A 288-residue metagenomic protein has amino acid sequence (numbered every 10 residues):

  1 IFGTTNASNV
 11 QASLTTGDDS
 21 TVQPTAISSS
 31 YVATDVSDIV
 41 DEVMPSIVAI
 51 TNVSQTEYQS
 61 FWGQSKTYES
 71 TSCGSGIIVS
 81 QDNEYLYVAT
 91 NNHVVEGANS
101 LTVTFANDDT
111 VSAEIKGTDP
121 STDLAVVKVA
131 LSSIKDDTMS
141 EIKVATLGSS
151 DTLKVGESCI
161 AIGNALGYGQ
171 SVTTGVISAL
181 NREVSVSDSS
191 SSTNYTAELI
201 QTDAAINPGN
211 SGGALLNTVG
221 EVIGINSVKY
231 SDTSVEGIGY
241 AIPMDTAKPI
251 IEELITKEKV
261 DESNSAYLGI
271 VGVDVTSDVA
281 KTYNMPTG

Functional and structural regions predicted by a protein language model:
F2-T282, T287: Serine-dependent protease modules
